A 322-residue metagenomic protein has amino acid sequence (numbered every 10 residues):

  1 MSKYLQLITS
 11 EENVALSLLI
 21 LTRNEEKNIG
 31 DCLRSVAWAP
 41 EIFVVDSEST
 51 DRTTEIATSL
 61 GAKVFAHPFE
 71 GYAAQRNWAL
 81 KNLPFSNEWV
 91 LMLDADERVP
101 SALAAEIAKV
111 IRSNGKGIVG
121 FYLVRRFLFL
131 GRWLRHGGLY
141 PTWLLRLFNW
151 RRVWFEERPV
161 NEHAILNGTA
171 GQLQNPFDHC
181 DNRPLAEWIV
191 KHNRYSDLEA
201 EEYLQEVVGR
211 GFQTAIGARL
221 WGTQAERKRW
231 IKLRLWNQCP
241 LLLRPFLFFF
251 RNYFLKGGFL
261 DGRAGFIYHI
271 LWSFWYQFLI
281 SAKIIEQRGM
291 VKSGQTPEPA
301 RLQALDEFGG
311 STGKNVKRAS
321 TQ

Functional and structural regions predicted by a protein language model:
M1-S35, K317-R318: N-proximal low-complexity "stem/linker" segments adjacent to membrane-targeting elements
S2, A74-N77, N87, P100-M290 (+2 more regions): Catalytic-site signature of metal-activated, phosphate-bearing donor transferases, centered on the GT-A/GT-A-like
G30, D51-L60, A102-L103: Acidic helix N-cap motif at the loop->helix transition within catalytic regions of sugar-transfer enzymes
S35, D46-E55, D94: A conserved acidic beta->alpha catalytic loop
W38, S59-G61, W143, L166: Short, structured coil segments at secondary-structure junctions
S59, N77-W89: Active-site nucleotide-sugar/metal-binding loop of Leloir-type enzymes
F65-A73: Short, acidic/glycine-rich phosphate-metal binding loop used to engage nucleotide
A79, D94-R98: The conserved acidic donor/metal-binding loop of glycosyltransferases
